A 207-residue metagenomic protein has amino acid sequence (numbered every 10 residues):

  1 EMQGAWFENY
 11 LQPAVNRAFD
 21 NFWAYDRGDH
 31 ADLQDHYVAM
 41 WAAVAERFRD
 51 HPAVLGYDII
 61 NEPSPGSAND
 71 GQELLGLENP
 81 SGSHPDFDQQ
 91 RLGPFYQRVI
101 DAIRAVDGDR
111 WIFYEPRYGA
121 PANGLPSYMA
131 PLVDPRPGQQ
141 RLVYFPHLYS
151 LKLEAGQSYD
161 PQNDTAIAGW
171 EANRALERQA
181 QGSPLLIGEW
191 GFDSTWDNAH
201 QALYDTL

Functional and structural regions predicted by a protein language model:
E1-Y128, R141: Active-site mouth of glycoside hydrolases
D20-G28, R117, F145, L153 (+3 more regions): Membrane-proximal envelope and lipid/glycan-remodeling enzymes
G28-A31, S83-Q90, P161-N163, E189-N198: Active-site rim elements
A45-P52, A130-V143, A175-G182, L207: Acidic (Asp/Glu)-rich catalytic clusters
L55, A130-N163: Aromatic- and acid-rich polysaccharide-binding/catalytic face of secreted or lumenal carbohydrate-active enzymes
S64-P65, Y118-G124, L151-L153, D164-T165 (+1 more regions): Acidic-and-aromatic substrate-binding clefts and catalytic sites of carbohydrate-active enzymes
Y96-A102, D164-L207: Catalytic-core region of carbohydrate-active enzymes that cleave or remodel glycosidic bonds
F113, V143-F145, L186: Structural detector of well-ordered beta-strand residues that form the stable sheet scaffold of enzyme domains
